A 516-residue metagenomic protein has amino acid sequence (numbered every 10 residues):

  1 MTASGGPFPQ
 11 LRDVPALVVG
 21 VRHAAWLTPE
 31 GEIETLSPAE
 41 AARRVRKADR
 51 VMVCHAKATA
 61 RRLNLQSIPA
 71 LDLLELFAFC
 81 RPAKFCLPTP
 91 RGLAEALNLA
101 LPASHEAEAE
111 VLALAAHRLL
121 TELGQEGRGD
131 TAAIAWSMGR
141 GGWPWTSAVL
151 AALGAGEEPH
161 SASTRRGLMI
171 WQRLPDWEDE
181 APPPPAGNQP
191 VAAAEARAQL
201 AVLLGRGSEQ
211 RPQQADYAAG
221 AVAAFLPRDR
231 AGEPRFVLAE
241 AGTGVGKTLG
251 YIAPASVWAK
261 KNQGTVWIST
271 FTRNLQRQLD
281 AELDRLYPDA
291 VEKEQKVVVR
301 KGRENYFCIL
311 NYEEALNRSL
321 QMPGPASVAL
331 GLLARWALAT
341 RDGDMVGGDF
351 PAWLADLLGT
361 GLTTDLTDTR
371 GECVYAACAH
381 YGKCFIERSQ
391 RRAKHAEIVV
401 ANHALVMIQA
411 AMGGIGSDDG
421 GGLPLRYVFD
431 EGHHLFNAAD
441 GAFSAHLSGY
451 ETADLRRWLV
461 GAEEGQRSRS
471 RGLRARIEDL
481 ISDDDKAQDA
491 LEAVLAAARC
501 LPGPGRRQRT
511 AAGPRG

Functional and structural regions predicted by a protein language model:
V14-L123: Conserved DEDDh/DEDDy metal-dependent 3′-5′ exonuclease domain
E75-L76, P102-G187: N-terminal accessory nucleic-acid engagement/regulatory domains that precede and modulate ATP-driven motor cores
A186, P190-L200, Q263-T265, T270-E397 (+2 more regions): A substrate-engagement module of RecA-like helicase motors
A186-A239: Conserved pre-motif I regulatory segment
V222-L226, T248-N262, L283-L286: Walker A/P-loop NTP-binding motif
R230-P254: Walker A/P-loop
H380-Q390, A401-G422: Conserved RecA-like ASCE ATPase "motif II neighborhood" in helicase/translocase motors
G422-F443: SF2 helicase catalytic motif II
